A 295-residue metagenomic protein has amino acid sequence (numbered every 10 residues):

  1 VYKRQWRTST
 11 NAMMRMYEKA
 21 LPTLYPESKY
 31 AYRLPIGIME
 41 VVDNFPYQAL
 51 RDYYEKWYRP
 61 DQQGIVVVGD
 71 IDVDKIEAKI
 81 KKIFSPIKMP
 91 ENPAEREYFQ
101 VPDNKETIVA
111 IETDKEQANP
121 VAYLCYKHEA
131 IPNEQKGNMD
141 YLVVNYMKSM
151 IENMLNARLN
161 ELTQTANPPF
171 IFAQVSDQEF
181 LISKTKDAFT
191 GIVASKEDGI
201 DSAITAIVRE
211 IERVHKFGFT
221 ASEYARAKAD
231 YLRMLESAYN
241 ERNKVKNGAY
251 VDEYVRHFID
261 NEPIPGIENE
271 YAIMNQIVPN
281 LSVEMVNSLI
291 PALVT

Functional and structural regions predicted by a protein language model:
V1-Y53, Q100-P102, I108, N145 (+4 more regions): Acidic/histidine-enriched segments that form metal/cofactor-coordinating and catalytic pocket/exosite environments
K3-W6, P35-D43, Q62-D70, K136-V144 (+3 more regions): Second-shell loop/turn segments in exported
T23-Q63, E95-F99, E129-D140, E253-I290: Histidine-acidic residue clusters that define the catalytic metal-binding segment of zinc metallopeptidase domains
Y47, P60-Q62, N104-E106, Q117-V121 (+4 more regions): Extracytoplasmic
G64-P120, A229, R233-Y239: An aromatic/glycine/proline-enriched structural segment found at the starts of mature extracellular/organellar domains
E106, A118-E134, L142: Polar, glycine-rich mid-to-C-terminal structural blocks that act as macromolecule-binding/assembly scaffolds
C125, E152-A194, E253: A structural supersecondary motif
L162, L181-N240, D260-P263, A272-N280: M16/insulysin-pitrilysin zinc metalloprotease superfamily fold
